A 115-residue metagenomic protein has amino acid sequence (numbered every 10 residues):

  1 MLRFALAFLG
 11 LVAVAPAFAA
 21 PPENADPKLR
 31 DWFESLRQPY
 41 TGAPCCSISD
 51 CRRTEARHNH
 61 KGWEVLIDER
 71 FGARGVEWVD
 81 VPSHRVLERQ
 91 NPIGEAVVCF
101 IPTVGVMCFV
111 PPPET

Functional and structural regions predicted by a protein language model:
M1-L2: N-terminal secretory signal peptides that target proteins for export/translocation
A5-A7, A17: Cleavable N-terminal signal peptides
V12-A15: N-terminal signal peptide c-region/cleavage motif recognized by signal peptidases
A19-A73: N-terminal secretory signal peptides
R53, V65-T115: Helix-rich interaction surfaces within compact, conserved domain-sized segments that mediate assembly or partner
